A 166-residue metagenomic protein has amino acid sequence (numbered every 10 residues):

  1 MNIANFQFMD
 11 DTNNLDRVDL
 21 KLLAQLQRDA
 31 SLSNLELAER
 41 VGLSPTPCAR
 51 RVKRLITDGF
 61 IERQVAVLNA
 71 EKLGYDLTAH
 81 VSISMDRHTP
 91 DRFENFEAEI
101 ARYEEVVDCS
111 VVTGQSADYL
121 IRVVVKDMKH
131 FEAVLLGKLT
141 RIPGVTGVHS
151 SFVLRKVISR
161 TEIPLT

Functional and structural regions predicted by a protein language model:
M1-T166: A compositional/biophysical signature of low hydrophobicity enriched in polar/charged and small residues
